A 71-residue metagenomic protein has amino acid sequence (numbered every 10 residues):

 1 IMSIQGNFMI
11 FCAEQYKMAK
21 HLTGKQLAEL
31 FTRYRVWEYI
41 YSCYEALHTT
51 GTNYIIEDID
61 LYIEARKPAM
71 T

Functional and structural regions predicted by a protein language model:
I1-Q26: N-terminal acidic leader/helix
I4, Q26-E29, N53, R66: Long, contiguous binding/interaction regions
N7, K25, Y34, N53-E57: Generic alpha-helical secondary structure signal
A13-Y16, H21, V36, T49 (+2 more regions): Short linear sequence elements within intrinsically disordered, low-complexity coil regions
A19, G24-L47: Amphipathic, hydrophobic secondary-structure cores in small proteins
Y44-T71: Long, compositionally biased
